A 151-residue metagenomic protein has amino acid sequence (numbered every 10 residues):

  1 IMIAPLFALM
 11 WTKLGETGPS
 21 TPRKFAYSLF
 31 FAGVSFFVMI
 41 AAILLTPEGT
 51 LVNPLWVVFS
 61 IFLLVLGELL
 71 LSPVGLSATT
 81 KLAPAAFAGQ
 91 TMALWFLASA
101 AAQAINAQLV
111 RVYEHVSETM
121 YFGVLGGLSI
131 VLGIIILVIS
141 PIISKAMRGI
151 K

Functional and structural regions predicted by a protein language model:
I1, P5, G89-N106: Glycine-rich segments within core transmembrane alpha-helices of 12-TM secondary carriers
T12-A32, T50, I150: Cytoplasmic membrane-interface "Motif A"-like loop-to-helix N-cap segments of 12-TM Major Facilitator Superfamily
F30, F62, A93-A101, G127-I130: Transmembrane alpha-helical cores of Major Facilitator Superfamily
F37-A41, L97-Y113, G127, V138: A gly/Pro-rich, aromatic-decorated transmembrane alpha-helix motif that marks the paired, flexible gating helices
I61, V65, L69-P84: Intracellular juxtamembrane helix-capping segments at the cytosolic ends of symmetry-related transmembrane helices
L76, A83-L94, T119: Loop-to-transmembrane helix entry/capping segments in MFS-fold secondary transporters and related SLC/MFSD carriers
T119-P141: Symmetry-related core transmembrane helices of the 12-TM Major Facilitator Superfamily/SLC fold
